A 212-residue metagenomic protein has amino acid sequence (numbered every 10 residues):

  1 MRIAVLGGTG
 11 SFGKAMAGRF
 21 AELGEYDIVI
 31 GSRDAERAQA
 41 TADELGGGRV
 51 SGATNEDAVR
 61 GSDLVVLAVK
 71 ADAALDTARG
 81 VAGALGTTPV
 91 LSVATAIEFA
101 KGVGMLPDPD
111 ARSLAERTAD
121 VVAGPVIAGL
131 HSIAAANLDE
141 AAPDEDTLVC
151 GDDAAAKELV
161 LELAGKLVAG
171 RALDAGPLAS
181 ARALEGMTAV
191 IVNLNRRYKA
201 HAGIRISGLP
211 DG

Functional and structural regions predicted by a protein language model:
M1-E44: NAD(P)+-binding Rossmann beta1-loop-alpha1 motif at the extreme N-terminus of oxidoreductases
V5-L6, L67, V149: Hydrophobic Val/Ile/Leu positions in short beta-strands of Rossmann-like dinucleotide-binding domains
G24, L45-G48, G86, V122 (+1 more regions): Short, structured coil segments at secondary-structure junctions
R49, N55-P89, E98: Rossmann-like NAD(P)-binding element
G52, V126-L130, A172-A175: General beta-strand structural signal in soluble alpha/beta enzymes
A94-A134: Rossmann-fold NAD(P)-binding glycine/threonine-rich loop
N137, E145-G212: Active-site-lining helix/loop region of Rossmann-like oxidoreductase modules
